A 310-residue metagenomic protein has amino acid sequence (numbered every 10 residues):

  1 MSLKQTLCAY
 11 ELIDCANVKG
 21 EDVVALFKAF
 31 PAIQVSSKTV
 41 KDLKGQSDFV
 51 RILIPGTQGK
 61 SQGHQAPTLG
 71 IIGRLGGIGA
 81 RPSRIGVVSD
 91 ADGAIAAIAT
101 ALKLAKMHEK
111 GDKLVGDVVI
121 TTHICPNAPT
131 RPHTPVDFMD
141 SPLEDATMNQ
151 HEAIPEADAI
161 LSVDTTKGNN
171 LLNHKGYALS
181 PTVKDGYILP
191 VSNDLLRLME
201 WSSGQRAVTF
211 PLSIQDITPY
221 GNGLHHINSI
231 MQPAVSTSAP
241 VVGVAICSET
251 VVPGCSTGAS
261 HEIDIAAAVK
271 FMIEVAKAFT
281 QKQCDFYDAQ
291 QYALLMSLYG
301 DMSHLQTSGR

Functional and structural regions predicted by a protein language model:
K4-R81: Soluble metallo-hydrolase cores and metallopeptidase-like ectodomains found primarily in the secretory/periplasmic
K28, P135-S180: C-terminal domain-closing interface element
I71, R81-T122: Alpha-helical metal-binding/catalytic segments enriched in His/Glu/Asp
R74-G86, A178-P181: Glycine/charged-rich beta-loop-alpha catalytic/anionic-binding loops adjacent to active sites
L75-I78, T122-P129, K167: Acidic, glycine-rich active-site loops and adjacent beta-strand->loop/helix elements that engage anionic groups
S83, P129-V136, L172-K175, S256: Short acidic, glycine/serine/threonine-rich loops at helix termini
V115-M148: A structural-propensity feature for long, helix-poor, extended segments
T165-G309: Active-site-adjacent substrate-binding region of metalloamidase/peptidase-like peptide-processing proteins
